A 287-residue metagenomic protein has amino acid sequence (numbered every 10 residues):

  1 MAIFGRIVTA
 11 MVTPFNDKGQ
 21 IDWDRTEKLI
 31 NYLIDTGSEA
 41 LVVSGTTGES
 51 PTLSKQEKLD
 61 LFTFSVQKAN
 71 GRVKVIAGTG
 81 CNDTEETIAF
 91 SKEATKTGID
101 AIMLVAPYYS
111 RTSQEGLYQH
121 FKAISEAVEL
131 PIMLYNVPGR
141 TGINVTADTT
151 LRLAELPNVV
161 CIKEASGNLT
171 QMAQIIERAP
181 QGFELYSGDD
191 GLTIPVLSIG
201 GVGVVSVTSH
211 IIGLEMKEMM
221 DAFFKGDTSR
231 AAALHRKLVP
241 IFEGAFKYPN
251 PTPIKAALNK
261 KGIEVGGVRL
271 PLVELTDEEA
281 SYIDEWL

Functional and structural regions predicted by a protein language model:
A2-T9, T13-G142: Active-site beta->alpha loop and helix N-cap motifs at the rims of alpha/beta catalytic domains
R6-P14, Y32, T36-S38, S198-G201 (+1 more regions): C-terminal alpha-helical cap/extension of soluble enzyme domains
D17, W23, K55, A147 (+2 more regions): Alpha-helix N-capping/helix-start residues
T26, K58, F62, T87 (+7 more regions): A general structural signal for well-ordered alpha-helical segments in protein cores
L53-Q56, I88-A89, Q114-L117, V145-A147 (+4 more regions): Short secondary-structure transition/capping segments
D60, F64-A69, E93, T97 (+8 more regions): Alpha-helical structural signal in soluble globular domains
E126-A127, R140-A245: Catalytic alpha/beta core domains of metabolic enzymes, predominantly
N136, N158, R269-L270: Glycine-rich phosphate-binding "P-loop"
